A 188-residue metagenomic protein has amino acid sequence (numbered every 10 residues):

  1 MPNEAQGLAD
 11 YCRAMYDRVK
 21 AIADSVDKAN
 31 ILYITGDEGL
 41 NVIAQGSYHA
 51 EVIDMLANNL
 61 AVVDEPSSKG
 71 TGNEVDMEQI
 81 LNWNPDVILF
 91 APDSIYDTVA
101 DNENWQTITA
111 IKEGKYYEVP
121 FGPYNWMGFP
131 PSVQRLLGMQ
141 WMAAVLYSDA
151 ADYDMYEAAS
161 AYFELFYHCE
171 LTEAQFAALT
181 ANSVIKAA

Functional and structural regions predicted by a protein language model:
M1-N41, P120-S183: Extracytoplasmic substrate-binding proteins
V26-I31, A57-N59, N84-I88, K112-Y117: Loop/turn elements at helix/coil->beta-strand transitions in domains of secreted/extracellular proteins
V42-I43, L81: Extended ligand-binding clefts on enzyme/binding-domain cores
G46-T71: Alpha-helical, coiled-coil/dimerization segments enriched in small aliphatic residues
N73-E74, N102: Structural motif corresponding to alpha-helix initiation and N-cap regions
D76-D93: Proline-aspartate-enriched helix->loop->beta-strand connector
P92-N102, Q106: A ligand-binding cleft/hinge motif common to bilobed small-molecule-binding domains
